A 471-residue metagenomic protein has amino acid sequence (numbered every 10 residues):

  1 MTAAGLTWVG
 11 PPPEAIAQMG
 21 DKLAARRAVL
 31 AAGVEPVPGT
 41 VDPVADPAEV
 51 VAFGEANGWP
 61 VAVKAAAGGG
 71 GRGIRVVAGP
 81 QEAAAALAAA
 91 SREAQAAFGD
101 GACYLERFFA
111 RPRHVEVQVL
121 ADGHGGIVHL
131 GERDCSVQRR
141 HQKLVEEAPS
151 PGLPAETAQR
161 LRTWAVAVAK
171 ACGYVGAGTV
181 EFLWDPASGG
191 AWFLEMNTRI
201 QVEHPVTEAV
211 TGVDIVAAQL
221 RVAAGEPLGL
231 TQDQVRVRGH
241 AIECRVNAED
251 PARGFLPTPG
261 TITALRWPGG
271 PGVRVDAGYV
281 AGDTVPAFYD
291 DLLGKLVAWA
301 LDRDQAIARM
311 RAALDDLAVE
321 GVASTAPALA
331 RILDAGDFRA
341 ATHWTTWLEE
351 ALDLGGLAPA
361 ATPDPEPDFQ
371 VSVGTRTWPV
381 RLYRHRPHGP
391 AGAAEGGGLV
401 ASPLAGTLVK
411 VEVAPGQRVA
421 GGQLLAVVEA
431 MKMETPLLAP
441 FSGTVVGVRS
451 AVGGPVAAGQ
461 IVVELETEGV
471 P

Functional and structural regions predicted by a protein language model:
M1-V180, W184-H204: N-terminal beta-alpha lobe that positions the nucleotide/phosphoryl donor in ATP/NTP-coupled carboxylate activation
I74-V76, R107, L153, L292-L301 (+2 more regions): Short, well-ordered beta-strand elements within core beta-sheets of diverse protein domains
D100-E106, Y174-V180, L228-R238, V319-L329: Flexible, glycine/charged-enriched surface loops at secondary-structure junctions
R107, T157, T163, A167-Y174 (+1 more regions): Phosphate/diphosphate-binding loops
G123-G125, D134, A158-A191, I262-L317: Long hydrophobic segments that form regular secondary structure
L228-Y289, T342, T346-W347, P379-H388: Glycine-rich active-site loop/lid that clamps phosphate-bearing ligands
T263, R311-M433, L438-P440, R449-A457 (+2 more regions): Flexible, low-complexity "carrier/transfer arms" centered on conserved reactive residues that transiently bear covalent
